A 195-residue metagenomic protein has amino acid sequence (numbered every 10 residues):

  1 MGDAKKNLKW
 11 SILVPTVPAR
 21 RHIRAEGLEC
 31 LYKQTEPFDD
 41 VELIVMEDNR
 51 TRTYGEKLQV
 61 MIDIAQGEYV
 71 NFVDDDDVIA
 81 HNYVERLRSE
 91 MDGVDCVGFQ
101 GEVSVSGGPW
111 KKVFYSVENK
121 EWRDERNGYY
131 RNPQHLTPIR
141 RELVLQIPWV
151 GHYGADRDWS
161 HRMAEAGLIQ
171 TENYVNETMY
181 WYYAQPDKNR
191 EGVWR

Functional and structural regions predicted by a protein language model:
E26-D40: Short, acidic, metal-binding catalytic loop of nucleotide-sugar glycosyltransferases
N49-A65: Glycine-rich, basic loop-to-helix element that forms the pyrophosphate-binding segment of sugar-nucleotide handling
V70: Short aromatic/hydrophobic "clamp" motif used to bind/position activated sugar donors
D74-V78: The conserved acidic donor/metal-binding loop of glycosyltransferases
V84-K112: Conserved donor NDP-sugar-binding/catalytic core segment of glycosyltransferases
S104, V117-I139: A recurrent flexible, glycine/aromatic-enriched loop bordering the glycosyltransferase active site that acts as
Y153-W159: Acidic donor-binding loop at a coil-to-helix junction in glycosyltransferase catalytic cores that engages
N173-R195: Active-site donor/metal-binding and catalytic loop motifs of nucleotide-sugar-dependent glycosylation enzymes
